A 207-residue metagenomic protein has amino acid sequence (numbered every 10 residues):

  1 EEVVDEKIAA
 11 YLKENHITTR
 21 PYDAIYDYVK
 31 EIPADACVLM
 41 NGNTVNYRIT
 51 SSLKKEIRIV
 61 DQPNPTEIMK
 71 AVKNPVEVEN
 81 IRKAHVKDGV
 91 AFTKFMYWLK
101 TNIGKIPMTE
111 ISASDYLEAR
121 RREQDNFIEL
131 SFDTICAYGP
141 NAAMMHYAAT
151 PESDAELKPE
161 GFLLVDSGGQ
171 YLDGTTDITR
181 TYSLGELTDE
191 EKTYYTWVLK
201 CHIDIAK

Functional and structural regions predicted by a protein language model:
E1-K207: Active-site neighborhoods and metal-handling regions in enzymes and metal-associated proteins
